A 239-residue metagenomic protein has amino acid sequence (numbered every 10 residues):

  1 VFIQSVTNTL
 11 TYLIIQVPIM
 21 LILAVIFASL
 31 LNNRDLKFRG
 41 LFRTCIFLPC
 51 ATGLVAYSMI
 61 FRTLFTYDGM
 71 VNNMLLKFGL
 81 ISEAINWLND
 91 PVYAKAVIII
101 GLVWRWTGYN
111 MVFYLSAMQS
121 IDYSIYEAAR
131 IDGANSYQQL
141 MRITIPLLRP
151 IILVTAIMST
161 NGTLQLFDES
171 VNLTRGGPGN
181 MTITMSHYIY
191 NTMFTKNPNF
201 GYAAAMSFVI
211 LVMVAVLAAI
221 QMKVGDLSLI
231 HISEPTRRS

Functional and structural regions predicted by a protein language model:
V1-L229, S233: A structural signal for multi-pass alpha-helical bundles of membrane permease subunits that mediate small-molecule
E234-S239: Short "domain-exit" segments at the C-terminal end of structured domains
